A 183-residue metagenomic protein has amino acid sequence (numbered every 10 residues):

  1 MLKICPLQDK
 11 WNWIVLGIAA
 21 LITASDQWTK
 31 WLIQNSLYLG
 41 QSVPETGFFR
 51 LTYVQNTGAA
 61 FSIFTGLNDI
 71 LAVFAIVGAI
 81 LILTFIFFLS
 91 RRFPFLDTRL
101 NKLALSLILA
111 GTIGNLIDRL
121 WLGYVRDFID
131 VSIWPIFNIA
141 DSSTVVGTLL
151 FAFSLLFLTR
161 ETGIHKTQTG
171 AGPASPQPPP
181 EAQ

Functional and structural regions predicted by a protein language model:
M1-Q183: Alpha-helical transmembrane bundles and membrane-interface segments of multipass inner-membrane proteins
